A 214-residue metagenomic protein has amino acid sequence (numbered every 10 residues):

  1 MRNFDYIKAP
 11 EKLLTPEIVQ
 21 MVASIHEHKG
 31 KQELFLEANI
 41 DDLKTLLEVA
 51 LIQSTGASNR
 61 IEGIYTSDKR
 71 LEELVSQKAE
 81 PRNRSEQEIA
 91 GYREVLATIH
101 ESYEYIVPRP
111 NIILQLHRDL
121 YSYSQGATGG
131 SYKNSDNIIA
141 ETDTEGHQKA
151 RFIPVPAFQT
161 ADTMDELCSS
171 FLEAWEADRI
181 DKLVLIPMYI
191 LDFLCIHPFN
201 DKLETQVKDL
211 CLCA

Functional and structural regions predicted by a protein language model:
M1-A214: FIC/Doc superfamily catalytic core
